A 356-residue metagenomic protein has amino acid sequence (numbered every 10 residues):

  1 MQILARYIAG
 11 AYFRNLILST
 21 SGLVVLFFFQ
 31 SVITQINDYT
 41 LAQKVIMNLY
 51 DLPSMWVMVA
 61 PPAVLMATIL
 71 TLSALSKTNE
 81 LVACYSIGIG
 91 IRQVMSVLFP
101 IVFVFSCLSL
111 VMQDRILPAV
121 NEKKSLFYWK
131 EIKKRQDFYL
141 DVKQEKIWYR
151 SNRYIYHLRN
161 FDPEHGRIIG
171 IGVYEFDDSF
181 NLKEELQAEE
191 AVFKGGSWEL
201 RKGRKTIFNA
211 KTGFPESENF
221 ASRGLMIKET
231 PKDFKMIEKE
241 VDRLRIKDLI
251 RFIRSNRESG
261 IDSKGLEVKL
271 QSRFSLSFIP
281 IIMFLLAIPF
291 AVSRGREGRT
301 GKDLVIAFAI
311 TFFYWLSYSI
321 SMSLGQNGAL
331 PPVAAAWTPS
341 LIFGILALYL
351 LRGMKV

Functional and structural regions predicted by a protein language model:
M1-N152, Y156, P163, I227-V356: Transmembrane alpha-helices
V25, V192-E199, G213, G328: A broad, low-amplitude sensor of folded, mature protein cores
A42, S106, G170-V173, L182-A188 (+4 more regions): Surface-exposed beta-strand edges and their flanking turn/coil or helix-capping segments
Y149-K194, E199-G203: Structural signature for solvent-exposed beta-strand/loop edge elements and short helix-capping sites, enriched
E164-H165, T206-N209, F214: Short, surface-exposed beta-strand-loop junctions and turns on beta-sheet-rich folds
A191, I207, G224-K228: Secondary-structure boundary/capping motif
F214-K228: Generic detection of short hydrophobic beta-strand segments and adjacent strand-loop junctions
